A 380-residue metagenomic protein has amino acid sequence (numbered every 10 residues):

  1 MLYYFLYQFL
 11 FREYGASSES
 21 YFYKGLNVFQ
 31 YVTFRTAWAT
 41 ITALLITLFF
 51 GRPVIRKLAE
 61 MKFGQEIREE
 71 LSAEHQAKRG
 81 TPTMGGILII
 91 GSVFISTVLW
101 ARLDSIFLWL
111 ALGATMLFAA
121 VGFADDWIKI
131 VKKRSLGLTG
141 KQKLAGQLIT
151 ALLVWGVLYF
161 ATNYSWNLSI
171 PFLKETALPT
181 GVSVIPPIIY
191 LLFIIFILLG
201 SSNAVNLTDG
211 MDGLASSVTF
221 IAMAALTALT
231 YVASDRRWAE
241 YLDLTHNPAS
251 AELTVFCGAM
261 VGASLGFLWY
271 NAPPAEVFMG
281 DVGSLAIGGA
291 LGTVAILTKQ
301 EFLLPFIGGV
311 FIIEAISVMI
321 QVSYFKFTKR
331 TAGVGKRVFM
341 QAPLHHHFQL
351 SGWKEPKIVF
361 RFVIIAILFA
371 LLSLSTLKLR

Functional and structural regions predicted by a protein language model:
L2-P53, V93-A120, V154, L158-E175 (+2 more regions): Alpha-helical transmembrane segments
R52-E70: Membrane-interface helix-loop junction between the first two transmembrane segments
G64-A73, R237-L242: Non-transmembrane, extramembrane segments of multi-pass ion/lipid transporters
I67-T81, S135-K143: Juxtamembrane helix-capping/reentrant segments at transmembrane boundaries
K78-I90, Q142-T150, L253, E355-I365: Select subsegments of transmembrane alpha-helices in polytopic membrane proteins, especially boundary-proximal
D104-L112, V131-G146: Membrane-interfacial loop-to-helix junctions in multi-pass inner-membrane proteins
A120-W127: Alpha-helical transmembrane segments within multi-pass membrane transporters and channels
K129-L138, P171-V182: Membrane interface segments of multi-pass transport proteins and intramembrane proteases
